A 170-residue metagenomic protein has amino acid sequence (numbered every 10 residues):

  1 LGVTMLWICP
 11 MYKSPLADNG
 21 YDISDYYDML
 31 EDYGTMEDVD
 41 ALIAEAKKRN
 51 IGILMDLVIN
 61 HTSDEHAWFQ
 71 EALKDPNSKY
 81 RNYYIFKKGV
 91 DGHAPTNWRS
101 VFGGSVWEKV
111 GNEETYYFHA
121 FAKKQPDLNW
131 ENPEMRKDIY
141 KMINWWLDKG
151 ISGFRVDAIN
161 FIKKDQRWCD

Functional and structural regions predicted by a protein language model:
L1-Y140, N144, D148, I159-D170: Acidic/aromatic-lined carbohydrate-recognition and catalytic surfaces of CAZymes acting on diverse glycans
S152: Receiver (REC) domain switch/active-site residues of two-component response regulators
